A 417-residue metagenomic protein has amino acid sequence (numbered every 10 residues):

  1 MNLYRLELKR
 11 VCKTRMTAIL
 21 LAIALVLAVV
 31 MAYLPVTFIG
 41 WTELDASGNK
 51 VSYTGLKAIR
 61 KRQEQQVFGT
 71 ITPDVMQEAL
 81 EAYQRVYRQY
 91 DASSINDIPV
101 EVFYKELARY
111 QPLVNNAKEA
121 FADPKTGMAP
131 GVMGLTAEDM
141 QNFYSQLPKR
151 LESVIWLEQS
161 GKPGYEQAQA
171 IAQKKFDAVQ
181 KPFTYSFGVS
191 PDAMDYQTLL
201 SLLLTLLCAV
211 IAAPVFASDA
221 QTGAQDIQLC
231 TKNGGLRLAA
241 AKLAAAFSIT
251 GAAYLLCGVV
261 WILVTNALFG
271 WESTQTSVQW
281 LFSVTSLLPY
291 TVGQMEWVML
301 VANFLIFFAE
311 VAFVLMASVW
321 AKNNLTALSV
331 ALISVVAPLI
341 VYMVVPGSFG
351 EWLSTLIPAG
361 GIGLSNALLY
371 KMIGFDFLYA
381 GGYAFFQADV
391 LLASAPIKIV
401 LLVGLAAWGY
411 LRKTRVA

Functional and structural regions predicted by a protein language model:
M1-L21: Aromatic- and glycine-rich beta-strand/loop motifs that create alpha-glucan
T17-L20, I306-V314, K371-A417: Alpha-helical transmembrane segments of multi-pass membrane transporters/translocases
L21-L25, L325-P338: Central hydrophobic cores of alpha-helical transmembrane segments in multi-pass integral membrane proteins
V26-E78, A82, D139-D219, A240-W320 (+1 more regions): Secretory targeting signals
F38-L135: N-terminal, intrinsically disordered, polar/charged segments of Gram-positive cell-envelope systems that serve as
D219-D226: Hydrophobic transmembrane alpha-helix segments characteristic of membrane transport and insertion machinery
L229-G235: Short helix-to-coil transition segments within interhelical loops that connect adjacent transmembrane helices
L268-S277, P346-M372: Juxtamembrane non-transmembrane "cap" segments at the membrane-aqueous interface of multi-pass membrane proteins
